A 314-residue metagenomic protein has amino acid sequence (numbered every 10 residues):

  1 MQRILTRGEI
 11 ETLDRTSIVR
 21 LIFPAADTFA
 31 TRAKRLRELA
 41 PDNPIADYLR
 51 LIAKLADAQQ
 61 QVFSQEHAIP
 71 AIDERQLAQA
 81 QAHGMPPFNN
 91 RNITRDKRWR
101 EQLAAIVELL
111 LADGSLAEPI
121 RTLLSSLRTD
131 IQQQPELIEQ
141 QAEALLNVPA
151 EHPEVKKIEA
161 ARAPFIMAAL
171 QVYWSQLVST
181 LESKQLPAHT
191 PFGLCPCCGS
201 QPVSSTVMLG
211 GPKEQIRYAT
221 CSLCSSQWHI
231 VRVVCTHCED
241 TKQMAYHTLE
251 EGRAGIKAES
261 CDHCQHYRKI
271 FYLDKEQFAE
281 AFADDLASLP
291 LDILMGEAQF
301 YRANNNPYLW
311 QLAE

Functional and structural regions predicted by a protein language model:
M1-T31, E38-Q79, H263, Y267 (+1 more regions): Charged, low-complexity interaction segments
Q2-I10, T16-R20, S126-E139, P196-S204: Short N-terminal signal/transit or membrane-insertion segments and the immediately adjacent low-complexity/disordered
T6, T12, T16, T28-T31 (+10 more regions): Residue-identity detector for threonine
S17-E182: N-terminal alpha-helical interaction blocks
E136-E139, A161-A169, Q201-L209, G296-F300 (+1 more regions): Short N-terminal helix-initiation segments at or just after the protein's N-terminus
Q176-L294: Cys/His-clustered metal-coordination modules, chiefly Zn-binding fingers
